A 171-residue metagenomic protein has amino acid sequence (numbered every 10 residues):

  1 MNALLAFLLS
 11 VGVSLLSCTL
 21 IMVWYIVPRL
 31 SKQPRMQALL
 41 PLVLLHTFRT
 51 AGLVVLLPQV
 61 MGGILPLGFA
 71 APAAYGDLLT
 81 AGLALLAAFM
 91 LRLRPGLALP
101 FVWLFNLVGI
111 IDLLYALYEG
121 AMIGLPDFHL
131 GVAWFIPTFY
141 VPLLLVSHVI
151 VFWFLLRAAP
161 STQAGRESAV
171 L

Functional and structural regions predicted by a protein language model:
M1-C18: Hydrophobic transmembrane alpha-helical segments in integral membrane proteins
L5, I64-Y75, F101, P126-T138: Non-cytosolic membrane-interface motifs at loop->transmembrane helix junctions
V11-L16, V132-H148: Small-residue-rich transmembrane alpha-helices that serve as helix-helix interface/gating elements in multipass
Y25-P28, V55-I64, Y118-D127: Juxtamembrane "helix-exit" motif on the non-cytosolic side of transmembrane helices
V27-L39, R92-P100, P160-S161: Membrane-interface helix-boundary motifs at transmembrane edges
L44-Q59: A generic, lipid-embedded transmembrane alpha helix
G76, T80-A84, V102-A121, P142-L144: Hydrophobic alpha-helical membrane segments
L79-R94, I150-F154: Alpha-helical transmembrane segments in multipass membrane proteins, preferentially the mid-helix core
